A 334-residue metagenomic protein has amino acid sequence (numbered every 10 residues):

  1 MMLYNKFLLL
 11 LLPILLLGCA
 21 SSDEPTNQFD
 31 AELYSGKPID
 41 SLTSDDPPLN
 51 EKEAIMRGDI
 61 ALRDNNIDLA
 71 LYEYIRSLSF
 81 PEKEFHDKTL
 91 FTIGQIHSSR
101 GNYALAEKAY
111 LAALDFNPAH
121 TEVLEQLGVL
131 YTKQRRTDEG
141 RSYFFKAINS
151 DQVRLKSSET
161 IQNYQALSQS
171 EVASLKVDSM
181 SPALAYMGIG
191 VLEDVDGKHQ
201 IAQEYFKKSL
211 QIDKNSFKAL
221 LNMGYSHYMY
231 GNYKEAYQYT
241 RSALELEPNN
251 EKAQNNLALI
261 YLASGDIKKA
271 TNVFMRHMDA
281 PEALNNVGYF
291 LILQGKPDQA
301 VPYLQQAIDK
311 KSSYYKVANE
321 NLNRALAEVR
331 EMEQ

Functional and structural regions predicted by a protein language model:
C19-T92, S99, R330-Q334: N-terminal leader/linker segments that initiate helical-solenoid repeat arrays
P48, E82-E84, P118, Q152 (+5 more regions): Short coil turns that delineate tetratricopeptide repeat
E51, E84-D87, T121-E122, R154-L155 (+7 more regions): Helix-start (N-cap) detector for alpha-helical repeat units in TPR-like alpha-solenoids, especially tetratricopeptide
M56, K88-T92, Q126, T160 (+6 more regions): Canonical tetratricopeptide repeat
D59, Q95, V129, V191 (+4 more regions): Residue-level recognition of tetratricopeptide repeat
